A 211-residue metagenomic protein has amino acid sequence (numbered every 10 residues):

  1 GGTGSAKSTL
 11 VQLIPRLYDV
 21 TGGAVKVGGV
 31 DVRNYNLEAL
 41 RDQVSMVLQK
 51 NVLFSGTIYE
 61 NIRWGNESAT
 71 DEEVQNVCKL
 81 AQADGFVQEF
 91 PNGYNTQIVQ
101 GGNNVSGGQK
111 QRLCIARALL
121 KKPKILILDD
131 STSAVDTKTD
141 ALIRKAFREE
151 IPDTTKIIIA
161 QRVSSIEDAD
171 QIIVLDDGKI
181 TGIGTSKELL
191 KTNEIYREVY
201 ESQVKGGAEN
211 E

Functional and structural regions predicted by a protein language model:
G1-E211: ABC-type nucleotide-binding domain
